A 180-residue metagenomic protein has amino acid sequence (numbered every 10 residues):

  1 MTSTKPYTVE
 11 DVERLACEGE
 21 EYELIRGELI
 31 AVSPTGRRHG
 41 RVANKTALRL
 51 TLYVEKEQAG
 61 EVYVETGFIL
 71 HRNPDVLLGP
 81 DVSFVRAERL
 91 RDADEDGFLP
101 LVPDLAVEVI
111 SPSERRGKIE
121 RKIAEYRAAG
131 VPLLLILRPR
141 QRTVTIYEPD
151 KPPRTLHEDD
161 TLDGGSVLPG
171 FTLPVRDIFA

Functional and structural regions predicted by a protein language model:
M1-A180: Gly/Pro/Ser/Thr-rich low-complexity, intrinsically disordered segments predominantly at protein N-termini
